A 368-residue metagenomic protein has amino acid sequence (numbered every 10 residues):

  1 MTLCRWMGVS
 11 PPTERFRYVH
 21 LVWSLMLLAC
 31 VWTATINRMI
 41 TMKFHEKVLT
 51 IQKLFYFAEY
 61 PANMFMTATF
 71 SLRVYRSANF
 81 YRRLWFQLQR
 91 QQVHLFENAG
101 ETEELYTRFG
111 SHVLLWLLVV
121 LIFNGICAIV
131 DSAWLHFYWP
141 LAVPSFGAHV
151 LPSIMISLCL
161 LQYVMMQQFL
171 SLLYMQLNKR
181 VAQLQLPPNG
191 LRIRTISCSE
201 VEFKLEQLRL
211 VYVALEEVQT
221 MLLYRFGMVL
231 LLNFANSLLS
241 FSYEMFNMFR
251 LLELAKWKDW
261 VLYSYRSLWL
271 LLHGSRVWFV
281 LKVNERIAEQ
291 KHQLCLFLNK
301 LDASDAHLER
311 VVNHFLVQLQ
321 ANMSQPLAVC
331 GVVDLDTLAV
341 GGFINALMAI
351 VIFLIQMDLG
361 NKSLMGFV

Functional and structural regions predicted by a protein language model:
M1-L28, W32, L114-L118, R194-V368: Terminal membrane-anchoring module of integral membrane proteins
M1-M7, V74-G100, H136-F137, S197 (+1 more regions): Short N-terminal secondary-structure initiator segments
L25-M64, Q89-Y163, K179-I196, E200 (+2 more regions): Helix-loop-helix junctions within predominantly alpha-helical proteins
F70-Q89, L160-L177, H273-L301: Inner-leaflet juxtamembrane helices
R73, A99, M166, V181 (+2 more regions): Long, hydrophobic, amphipathic alpha-helical segments used as structural scaffolds
Y81-F96, F123-S132, L172-L186, E216-M221 (+2 more regions): Alpha-helical membrane-embedding segments and immediately adjacent membrane-interface amphipathic helices
A142-F146, V150, M155-L173, E200-Q207 (+4 more regions): Short, contiguous, pocket-lining structural segments that sit at or immediately flank catalytic/ligand-binding sites
